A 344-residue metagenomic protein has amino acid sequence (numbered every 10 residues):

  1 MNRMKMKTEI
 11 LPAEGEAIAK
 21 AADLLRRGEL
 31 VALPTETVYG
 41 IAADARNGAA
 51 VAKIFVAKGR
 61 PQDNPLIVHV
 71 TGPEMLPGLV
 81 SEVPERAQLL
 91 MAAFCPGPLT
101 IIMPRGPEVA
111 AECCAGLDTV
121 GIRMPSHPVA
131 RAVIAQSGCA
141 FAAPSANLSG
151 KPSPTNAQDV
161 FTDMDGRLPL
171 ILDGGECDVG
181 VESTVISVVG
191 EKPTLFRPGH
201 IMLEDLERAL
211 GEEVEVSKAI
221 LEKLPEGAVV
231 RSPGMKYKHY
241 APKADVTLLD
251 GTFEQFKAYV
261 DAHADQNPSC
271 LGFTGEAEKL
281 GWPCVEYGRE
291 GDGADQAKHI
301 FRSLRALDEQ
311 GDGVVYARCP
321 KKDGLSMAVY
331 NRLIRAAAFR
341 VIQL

Functional and structural regions predicted by a protein language model:
N2-L344: Active-site-adjacent structural elements in enzyme catalytic cores
